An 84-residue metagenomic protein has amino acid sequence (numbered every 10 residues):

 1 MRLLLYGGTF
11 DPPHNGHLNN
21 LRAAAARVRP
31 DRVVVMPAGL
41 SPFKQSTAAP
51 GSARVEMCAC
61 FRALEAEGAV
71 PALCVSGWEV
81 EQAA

Functional and structural regions predicted by a protein language model:
M1-A84: Nucleotidyltransferase catalytic core that binds NTPs
